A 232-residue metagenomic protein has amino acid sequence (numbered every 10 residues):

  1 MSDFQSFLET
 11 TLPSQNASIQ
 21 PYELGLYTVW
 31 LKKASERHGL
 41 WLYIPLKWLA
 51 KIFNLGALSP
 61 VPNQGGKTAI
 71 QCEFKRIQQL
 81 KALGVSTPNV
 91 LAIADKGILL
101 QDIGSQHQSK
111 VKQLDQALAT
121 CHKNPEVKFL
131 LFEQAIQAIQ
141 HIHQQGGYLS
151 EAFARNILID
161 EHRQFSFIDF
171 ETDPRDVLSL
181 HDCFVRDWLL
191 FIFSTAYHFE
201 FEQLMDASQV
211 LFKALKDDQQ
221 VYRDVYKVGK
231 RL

Functional and structural regions predicted by a protein language model:
M1-E23: Juxta-kinase regulatory segment immediately upstream of eukaryotic protein kinase catalytic domains
A17-A69: ATP-binding glycine-rich loop module of kinase domains
L24-T28, E161-S166: Active-site beta-strand-loop-beta-strand hairpin of nuclease catalytic cores that positions key catalytic residues
A50-K51, G65-I70, K75-K81, V85-L131: Conserved structural core of kinase catalytic domains
L80, A138-I142: Conserved hydrophobic alpha-helix
Q144-A154: Catalytic-loop of the protein kinase fold
D160, S166, F170-L232: C-lobe/activation-segment region of protein kinase-like
